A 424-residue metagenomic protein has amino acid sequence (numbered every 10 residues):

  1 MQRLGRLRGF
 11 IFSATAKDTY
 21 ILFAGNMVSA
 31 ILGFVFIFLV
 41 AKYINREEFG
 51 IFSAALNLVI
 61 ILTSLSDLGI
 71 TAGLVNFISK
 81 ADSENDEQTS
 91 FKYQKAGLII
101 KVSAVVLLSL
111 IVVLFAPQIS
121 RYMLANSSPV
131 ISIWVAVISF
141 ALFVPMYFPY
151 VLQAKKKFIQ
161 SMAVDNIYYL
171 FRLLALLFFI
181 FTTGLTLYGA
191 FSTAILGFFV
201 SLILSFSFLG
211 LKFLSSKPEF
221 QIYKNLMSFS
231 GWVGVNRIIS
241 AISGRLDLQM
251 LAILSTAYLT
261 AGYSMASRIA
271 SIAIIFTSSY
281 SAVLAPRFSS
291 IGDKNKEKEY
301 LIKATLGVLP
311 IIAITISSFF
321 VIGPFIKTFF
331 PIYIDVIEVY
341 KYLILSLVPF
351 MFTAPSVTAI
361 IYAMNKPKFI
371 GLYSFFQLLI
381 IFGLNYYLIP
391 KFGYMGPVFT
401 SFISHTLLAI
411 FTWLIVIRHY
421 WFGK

Functional and structural regions predicted by a protein language model:
Q2-T15, I159, L187-F191, I203-G244 (+3 more regions): Interhelical loop/hinge segments that connect adjacent transmembrane helices in multipass membrane
A14-V75, S109, V113, S228-Y258 (+4 more regions): Signature of the first transmembrane helix
T15-V35, L98, V102, S132-A136 (+9 more regions): Hydrophobic faces of transmembrane alpha-helices in multi-pass small-molecule transporters and flippases across diverse
A16, A116-V135, F320-P349, M395: Interfacial segments at transmembrane-helix termini and the short loops linking adjacent helices
K17-S29, A55, L68-P117, N126 (+2 more regions): Membrane-water interface segments that mark the loop-to-transmembrane alpha-helix transition
F38, L68-E84, A154, A270-K294 (+1 more regions): Helix-loop junctions and terminal segments of transmembrane helices in multi-pass membrane transport/translocation
P129, I133, M162-L211, S267 (+2 more regions): Hydrophobic alpha-helical transmembrane segments
A141-V164, S289, L347-Y373: Membrane-interface junctions at transmembrane-helix termini in multi-pass inner-membrane proteins
